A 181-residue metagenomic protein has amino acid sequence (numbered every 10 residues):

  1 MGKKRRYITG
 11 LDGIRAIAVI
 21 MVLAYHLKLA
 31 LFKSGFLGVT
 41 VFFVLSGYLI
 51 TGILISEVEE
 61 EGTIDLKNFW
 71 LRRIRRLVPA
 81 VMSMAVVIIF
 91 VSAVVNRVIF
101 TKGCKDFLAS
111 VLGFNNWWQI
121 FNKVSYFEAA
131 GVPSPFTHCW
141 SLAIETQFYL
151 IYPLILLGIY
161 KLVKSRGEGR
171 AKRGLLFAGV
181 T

Functional and structural regions predicted by a protein language model:
M1-T181: Membrane-interface helix/loop caps of multi-pass membrane proteins
